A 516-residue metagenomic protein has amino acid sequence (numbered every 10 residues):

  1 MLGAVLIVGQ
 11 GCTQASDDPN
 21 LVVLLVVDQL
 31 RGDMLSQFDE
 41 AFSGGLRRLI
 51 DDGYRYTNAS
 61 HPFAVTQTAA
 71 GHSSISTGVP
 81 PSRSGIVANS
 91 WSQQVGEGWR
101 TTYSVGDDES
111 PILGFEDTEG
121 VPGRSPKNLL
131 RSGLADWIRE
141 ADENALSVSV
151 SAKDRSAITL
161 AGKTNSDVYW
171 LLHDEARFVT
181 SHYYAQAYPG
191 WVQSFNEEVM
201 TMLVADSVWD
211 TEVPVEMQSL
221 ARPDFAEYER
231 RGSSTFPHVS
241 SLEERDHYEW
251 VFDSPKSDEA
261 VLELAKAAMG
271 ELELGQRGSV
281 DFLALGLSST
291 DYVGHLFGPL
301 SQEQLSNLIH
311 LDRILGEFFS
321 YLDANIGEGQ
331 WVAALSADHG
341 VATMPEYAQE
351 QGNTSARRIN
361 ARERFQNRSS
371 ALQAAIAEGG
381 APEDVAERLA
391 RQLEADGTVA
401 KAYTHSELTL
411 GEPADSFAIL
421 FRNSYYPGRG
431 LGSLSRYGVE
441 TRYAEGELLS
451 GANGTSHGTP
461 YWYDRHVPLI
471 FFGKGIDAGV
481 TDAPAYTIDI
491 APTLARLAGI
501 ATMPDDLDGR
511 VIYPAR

Functional and structural regions predicted by a protein language model:
L6-D18: Bacterial Sec-dependent signal peptides at the C-terminal "C-region" and cleavage site
R31-Q37, A59-P62, E119-S125, Y248-P255 (+4 more regions): Second-shell loop/turn segments in exported
S36-S84, L146-S149: Short, structured active-site-proximal loop/turn typified by the sulfatase FGly-forming signature C/S-X-P-X-R
Y56-S74, S149-I158, G286-S288, A337 (+1 more regions): Short, solvent-exposed turn/loop segments enriched in Gly/Ser/Thr/Pro and often Arg
P80, I86-S279, S288-H295, A395-G397 (+1 more regions): His/Asp/Glu-rich, glycine-adjacent segments that coordinate divalent cations and/or stabilize oxyanion chemistry on
K127-D136, A152-R155, Y169-L171, V179-T180 (+3 more regions): Active-site neighborhoods of enzymes that stabilize oxyanions during catalysis
V251-R277, T290-W331, A386-R388, Q392: A long, amphipathic alpha-helix that forms part of the scaffold/cap immediately adjacent to metal-dependent active
H310-Q351, T404, P413-D415, L494: Metal-dependent active-site segment of extracytoplasmic phospho-/sulfohydrolases and closely related
